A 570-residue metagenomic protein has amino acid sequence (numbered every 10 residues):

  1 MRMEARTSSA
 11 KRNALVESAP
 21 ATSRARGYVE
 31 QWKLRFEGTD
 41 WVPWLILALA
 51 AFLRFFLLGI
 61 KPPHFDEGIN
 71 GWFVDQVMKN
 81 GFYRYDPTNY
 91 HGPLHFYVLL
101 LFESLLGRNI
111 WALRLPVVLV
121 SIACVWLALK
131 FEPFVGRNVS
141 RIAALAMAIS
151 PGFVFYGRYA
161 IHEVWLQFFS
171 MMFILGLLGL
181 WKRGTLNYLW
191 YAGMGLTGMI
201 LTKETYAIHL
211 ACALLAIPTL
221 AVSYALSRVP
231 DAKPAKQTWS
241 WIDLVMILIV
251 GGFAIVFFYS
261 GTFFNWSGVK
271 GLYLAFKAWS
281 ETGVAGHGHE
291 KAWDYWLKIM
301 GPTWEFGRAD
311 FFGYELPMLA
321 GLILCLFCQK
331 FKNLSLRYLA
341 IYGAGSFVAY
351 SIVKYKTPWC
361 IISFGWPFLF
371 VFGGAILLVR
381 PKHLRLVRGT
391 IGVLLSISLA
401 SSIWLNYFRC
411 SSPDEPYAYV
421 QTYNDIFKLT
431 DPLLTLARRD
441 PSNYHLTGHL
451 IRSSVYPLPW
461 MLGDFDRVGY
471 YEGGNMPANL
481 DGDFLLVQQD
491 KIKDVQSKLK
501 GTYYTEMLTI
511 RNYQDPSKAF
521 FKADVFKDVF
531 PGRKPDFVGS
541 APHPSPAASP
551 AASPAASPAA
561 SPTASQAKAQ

Functional and structural regions predicted by a protein language model:
R2-R385, L405-N406: Membrane-integral, polyisoprenol-dependent glycosyltransferases of the GT-C/oligosaccharyltransferase superfamily
Y97, I217, P457-M461, D494: Phosphate- and divalent-cation-binding pockets in alpha/beta enzyme and binding domains that engage nucleotide-derived
F153, S346-F347, G474-M476, D490-D494: Solvent-exposed loop/turn segments at secondary-structure junctions within structured extracellular/periplasmic domains
L248-I249, A437-N443, N475-G482: Flexible, charged surface loops at secondary-structure boundaries
R388-D466, Y513-G539: Membrane-proximal, lumen/periplasm-facing interface regions of secretory-pathway glyco- and lipid-modifying enzymes
G448-R452, Y470, L485-V487: Short, hydrophobic beta-strand segments that form beta-sheet elements in well-ordered domains
L462-N479: A short, well-structured beta->alpha microelement
L480-Q570: Aromatic/acidic, Gly/Pro-rich catalytic loop(s) in extracytoplasmic/lumenal soluble domains of multi-pass membrane
